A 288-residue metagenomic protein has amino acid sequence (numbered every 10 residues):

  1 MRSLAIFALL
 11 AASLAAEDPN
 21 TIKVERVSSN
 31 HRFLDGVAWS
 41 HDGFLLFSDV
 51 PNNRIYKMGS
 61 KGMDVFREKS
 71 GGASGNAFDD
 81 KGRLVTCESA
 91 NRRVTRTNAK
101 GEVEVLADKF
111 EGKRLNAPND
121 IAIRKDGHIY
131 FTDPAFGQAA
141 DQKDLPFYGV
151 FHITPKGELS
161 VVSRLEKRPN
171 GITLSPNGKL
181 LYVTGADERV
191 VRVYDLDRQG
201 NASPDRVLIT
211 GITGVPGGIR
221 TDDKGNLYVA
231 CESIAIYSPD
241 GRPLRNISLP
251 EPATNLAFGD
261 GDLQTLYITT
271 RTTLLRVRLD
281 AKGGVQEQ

Functional and structural regions predicted by a protein language model:
S3-A12: Sec-dependent N-terminal signal peptides
L14-K23, D42, N52, D144 (+1 more regions): Blade/loop signatures of beta-propeller domains
E17-S29, S60-K69, K100-G112, G149-R168 (+2 more regions): Blade-edge beta-strand/turn elements of extracellular beta-propeller and related beta-sheet repeat scaffolds
K23, S28-L45, K69-E88, R93 (+7 more regions): Beta-rich, blade/repeat-based domains predominating in secreted/periplasmic proteins but also intracellular
L45-R67: Beta-propeller domains
V50-P51, S89-A90, F136-F147, A186-R189 (+1 more regions): Short, solvent-exposed loop/turn segments at conserved positions within beta-propeller repeat blades
R54-Y56, R93-T95, Y148-F151, V190-R192 (+2 more regions): A short loop-to-beta-strand structural motif that recurs across blades of beta-propeller domains
Y194-N201, R278-V285: Short loop/turn segments immediately following beta-strands, especially the blade-tip and inter-blade linker loops
